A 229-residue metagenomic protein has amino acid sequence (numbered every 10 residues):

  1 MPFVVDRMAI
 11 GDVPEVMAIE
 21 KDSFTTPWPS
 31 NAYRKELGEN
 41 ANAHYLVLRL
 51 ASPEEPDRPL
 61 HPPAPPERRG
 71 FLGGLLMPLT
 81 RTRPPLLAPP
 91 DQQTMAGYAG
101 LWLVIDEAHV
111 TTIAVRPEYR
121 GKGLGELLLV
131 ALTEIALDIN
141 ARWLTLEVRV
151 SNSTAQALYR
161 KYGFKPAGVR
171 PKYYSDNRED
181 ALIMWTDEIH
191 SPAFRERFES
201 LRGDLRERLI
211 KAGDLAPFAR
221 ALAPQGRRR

Functional and structural regions predicted by a protein language model:
F3-V5: Generic structural signal for residues in well-ordered beta-strands
I10-G11, M17-R120, L129-I139, D187-S191 (+1 more regions): Acetyl-CoA-dependent GNAT
P27, K122, D176-R178: Non-catalytic, surface-exposed connector residues within folded enzymatic/regulatory domains
A41-N42, D106, N152, S175-D180: Short acidic/glycine-enriched loop/turn segments that link adjacent beta-strands
R116-V130, D138-I139, R149-A157, K161-Y162: Conserved glycine-rich acetyl-CoA-binding loop
T145-E147, R160, K165-D180, F194-R195 (+1 more regions): Conserved catalytic-core motifs of GNAT/GCN5-like acyltransferases
M184: Divalent-cation-assisted or electrostatically stabilized phosphate/pyrophosphate-binding catalytic cores
